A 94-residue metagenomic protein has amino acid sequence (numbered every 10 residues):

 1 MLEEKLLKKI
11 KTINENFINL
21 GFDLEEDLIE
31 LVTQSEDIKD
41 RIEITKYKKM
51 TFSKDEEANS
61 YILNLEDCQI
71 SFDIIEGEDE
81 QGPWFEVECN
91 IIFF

Functional and structural regions predicted by a protein language model:
M1, F93-F94: Short intrinsically disordered terminal tails
M1-I38: N-terminal trafficking/processing presequences and adjacent post-cleavage segments of proteins routed to secretion
E26-F93: Acidic, low-complexity, intrinsically disordered interaction modules
